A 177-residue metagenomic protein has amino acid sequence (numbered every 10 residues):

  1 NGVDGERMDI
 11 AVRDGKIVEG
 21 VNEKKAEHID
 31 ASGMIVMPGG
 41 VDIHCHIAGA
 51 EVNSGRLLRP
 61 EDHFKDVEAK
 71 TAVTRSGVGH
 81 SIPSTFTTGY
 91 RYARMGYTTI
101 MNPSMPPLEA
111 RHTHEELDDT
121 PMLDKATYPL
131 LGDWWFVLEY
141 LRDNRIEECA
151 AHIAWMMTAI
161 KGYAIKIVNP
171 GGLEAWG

Functional and structural regions predicted by a protein language model:
G2-P38: Histidine-rich, glycine-flanked metal-binding segment
V3-G5, A48, L108-R111, W134-V137 (+1 more regions): Flexible loop/turn segments at secondary-structure boundaries
I10, G15, G33, H44 (+4 more regions): Divalent metal-coordination and catalytic microenvironments
E23, M95, T158-I160: Structured loop/turn residues at beta-strand edges in well-structured enzyme cores
A26-E27, T98, Y163: Conserved acidic residues
I29-D30, M101-N102, T127, I167: General beta-strand structural signal in soluble alpha/beta enzymes
A31-E116: Metal-associated gating/positioning segment near the N- to mid-region
D118-G177: Metal-coordinating catalytic core of metallo-dependent amide/deamination hydrolases
